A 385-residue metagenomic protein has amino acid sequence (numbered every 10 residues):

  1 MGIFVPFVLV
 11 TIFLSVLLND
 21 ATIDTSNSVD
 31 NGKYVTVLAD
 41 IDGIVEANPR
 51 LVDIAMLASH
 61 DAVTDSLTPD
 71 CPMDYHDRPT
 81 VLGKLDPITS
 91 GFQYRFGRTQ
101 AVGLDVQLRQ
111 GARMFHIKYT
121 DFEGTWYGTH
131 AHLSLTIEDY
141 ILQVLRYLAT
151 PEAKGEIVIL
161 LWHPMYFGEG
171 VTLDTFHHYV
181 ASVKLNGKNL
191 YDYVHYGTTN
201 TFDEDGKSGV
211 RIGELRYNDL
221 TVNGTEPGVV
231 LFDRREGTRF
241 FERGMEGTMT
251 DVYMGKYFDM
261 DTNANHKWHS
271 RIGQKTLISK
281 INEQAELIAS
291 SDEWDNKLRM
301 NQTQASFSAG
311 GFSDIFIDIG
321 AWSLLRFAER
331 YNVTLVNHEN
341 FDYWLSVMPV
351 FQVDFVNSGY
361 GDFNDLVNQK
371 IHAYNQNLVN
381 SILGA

Functional and structural regions predicted by a protein language model:
F4-L18: Cleavable N-terminal signal peptides of Sec/SRP-targeted secreted and luminal proteins
D20-A112, E123-I157, G168, D174-T175 (+4 more regions): Long, acidic (Asp/Glu-rich), low-complexity accessory segments flanking structured domains
D53-M56, R113-I117, V158-W162, G228-D233 (+2 more regions): Structural recognition of the beta-strand scaffold that forms the well-ordered cores of secreted hydrolase catalytic
Y119-D121: Short, low-complexity Ser/Thr-rich regulatory SLiMs
T136-Y140, V144, A181-T198: Acidic, His- and aromatic-enriched active-site or binding-groove loops in soluble protein domains that engage sugars
L173-V183: Short, electropositive alpha-helical surface patch
Y193-D342: Surface-exposed substrate-engagement region within the catalytic domains of secreted or surface-exposed extracellular
